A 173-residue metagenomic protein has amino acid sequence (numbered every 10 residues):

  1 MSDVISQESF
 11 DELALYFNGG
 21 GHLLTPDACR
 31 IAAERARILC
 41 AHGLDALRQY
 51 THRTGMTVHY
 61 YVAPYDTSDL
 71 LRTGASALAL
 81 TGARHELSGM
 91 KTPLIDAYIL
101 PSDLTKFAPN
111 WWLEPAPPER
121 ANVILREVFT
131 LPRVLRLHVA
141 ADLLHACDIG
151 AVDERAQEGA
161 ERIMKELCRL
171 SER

Functional and structural regions predicted by a protein language model:
M1-V4: Basic, Lys/Arg-rich alpha-helical nucleic-acid-recognition elements, primarily the DNA-binding modules of transcription
E8-D11, L15-H22, D27-C40, L44-R173: Phosphate-handling catalytic interfaces
